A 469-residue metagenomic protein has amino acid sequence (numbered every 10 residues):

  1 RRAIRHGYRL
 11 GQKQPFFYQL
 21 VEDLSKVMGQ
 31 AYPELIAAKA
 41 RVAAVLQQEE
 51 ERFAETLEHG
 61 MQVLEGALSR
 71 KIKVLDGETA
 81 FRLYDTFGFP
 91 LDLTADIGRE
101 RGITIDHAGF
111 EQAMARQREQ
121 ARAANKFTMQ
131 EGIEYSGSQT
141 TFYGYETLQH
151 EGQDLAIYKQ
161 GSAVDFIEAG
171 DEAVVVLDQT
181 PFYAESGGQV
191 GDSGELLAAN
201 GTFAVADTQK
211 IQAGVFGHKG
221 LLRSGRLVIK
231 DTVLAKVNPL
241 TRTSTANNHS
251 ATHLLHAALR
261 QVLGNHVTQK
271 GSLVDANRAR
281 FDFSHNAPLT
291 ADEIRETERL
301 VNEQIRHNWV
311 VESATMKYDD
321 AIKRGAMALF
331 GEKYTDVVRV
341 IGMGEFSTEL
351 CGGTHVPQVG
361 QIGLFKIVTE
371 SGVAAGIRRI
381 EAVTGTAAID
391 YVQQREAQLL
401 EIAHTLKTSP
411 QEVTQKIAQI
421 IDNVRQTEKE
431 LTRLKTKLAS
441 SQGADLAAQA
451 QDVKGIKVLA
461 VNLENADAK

Functional and structural regions predicted by a protein language model:
R1-K469: A glycine- and charged-residue-rich anion-binding loop/surface
